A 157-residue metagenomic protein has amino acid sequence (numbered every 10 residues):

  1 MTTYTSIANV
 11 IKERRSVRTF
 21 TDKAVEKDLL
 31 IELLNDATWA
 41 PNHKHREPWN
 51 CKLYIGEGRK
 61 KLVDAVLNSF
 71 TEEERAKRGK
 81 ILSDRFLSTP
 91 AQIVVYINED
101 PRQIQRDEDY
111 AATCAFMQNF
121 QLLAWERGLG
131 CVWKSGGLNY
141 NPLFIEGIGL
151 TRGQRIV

Functional and structural regions predicted by a protein language model:
M1-S88: N-terminal amphipathic, basic helical "cap/leader" segment at the start of enzyme domains
A37, E99-E146: Small-aliphatic-rich amphipathic alpha-helix that forms the alpha element of a beta-alpha
P48, P90-Q92, R155-V157: Broad gene-expression machinery/nucleic-acid interaction feature
Y54-E57, Y96-E99, G136: Histidine- and/or cysteine-centered catalytic micro-motif in compact active-site loops
V66-E74, I104-E108, E146-I148: Short, surface-exposed loop/helix-turn segments at secondary-structure junctions that function as lids/hinges flanking
F86-I97, R102: Ordered, amphipathic secondary-structure segments that act as subunit-interaction surfaces in large macromolecular
G147-V157: A glycine-rich helix N-cap at a beta->alpha junction
